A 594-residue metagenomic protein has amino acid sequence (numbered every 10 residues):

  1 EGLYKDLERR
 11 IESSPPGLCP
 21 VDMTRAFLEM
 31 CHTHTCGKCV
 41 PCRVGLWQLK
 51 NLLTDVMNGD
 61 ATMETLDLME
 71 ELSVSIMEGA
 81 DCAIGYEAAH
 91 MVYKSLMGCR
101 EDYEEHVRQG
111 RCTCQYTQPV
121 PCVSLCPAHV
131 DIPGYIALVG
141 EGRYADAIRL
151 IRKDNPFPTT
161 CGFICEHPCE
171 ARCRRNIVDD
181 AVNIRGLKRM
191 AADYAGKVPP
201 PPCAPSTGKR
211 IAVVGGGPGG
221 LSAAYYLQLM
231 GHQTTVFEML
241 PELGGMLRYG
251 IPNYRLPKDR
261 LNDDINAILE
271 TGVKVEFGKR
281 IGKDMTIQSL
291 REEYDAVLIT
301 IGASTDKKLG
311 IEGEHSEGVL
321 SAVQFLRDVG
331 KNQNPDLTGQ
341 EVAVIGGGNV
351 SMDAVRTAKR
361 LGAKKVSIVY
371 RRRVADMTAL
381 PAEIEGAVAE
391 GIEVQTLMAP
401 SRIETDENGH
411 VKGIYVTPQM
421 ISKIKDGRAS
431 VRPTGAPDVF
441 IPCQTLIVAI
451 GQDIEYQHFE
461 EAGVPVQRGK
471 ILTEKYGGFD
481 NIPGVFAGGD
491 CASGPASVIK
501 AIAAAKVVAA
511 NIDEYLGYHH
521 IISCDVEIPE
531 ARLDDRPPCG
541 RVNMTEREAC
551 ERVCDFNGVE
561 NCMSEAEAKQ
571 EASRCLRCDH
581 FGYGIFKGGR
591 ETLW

Functional and structural regions predicted by a protein language model:
E1-C114: Redox cofactor-anchoring modules in respiratory/redox and cofactor-processing assemblies
E29-N51, V74-M91, C114-G134, P156-I177 (+1 more regions): Local cysteine-cluster metal-coordination motifs and their immediate loop/turn environment, predominantly Fe-S cluster
M190-A204, N266-K283, D306-L361, V466-N481: Glycine-rich dinucleotide-binding loop and its adjacent helix/turn
P205, R210-V214, N262-I311, R402-Y415 (+3 more regions): Feature captures the FAD/FMN-dependent oxidoreductase FAD-binding
K209-T235, S351-K359: N-terminal Rossmann-like FAD-binding beta1-loop-alpha1 element of flavoenzymes
V236, L240-T271, V275, R327-V329 (+2 more regions): Rossmann-like dinucleotide-binding cores of NAD(P)H-dependent redox enzymes
E317-G339, I424-P495, P537: FAD-site-proximal beta/loop scaffold in flavoenzymes
C491-I522: A conserved FAD-binding loop/helix module that cradles the flavin
